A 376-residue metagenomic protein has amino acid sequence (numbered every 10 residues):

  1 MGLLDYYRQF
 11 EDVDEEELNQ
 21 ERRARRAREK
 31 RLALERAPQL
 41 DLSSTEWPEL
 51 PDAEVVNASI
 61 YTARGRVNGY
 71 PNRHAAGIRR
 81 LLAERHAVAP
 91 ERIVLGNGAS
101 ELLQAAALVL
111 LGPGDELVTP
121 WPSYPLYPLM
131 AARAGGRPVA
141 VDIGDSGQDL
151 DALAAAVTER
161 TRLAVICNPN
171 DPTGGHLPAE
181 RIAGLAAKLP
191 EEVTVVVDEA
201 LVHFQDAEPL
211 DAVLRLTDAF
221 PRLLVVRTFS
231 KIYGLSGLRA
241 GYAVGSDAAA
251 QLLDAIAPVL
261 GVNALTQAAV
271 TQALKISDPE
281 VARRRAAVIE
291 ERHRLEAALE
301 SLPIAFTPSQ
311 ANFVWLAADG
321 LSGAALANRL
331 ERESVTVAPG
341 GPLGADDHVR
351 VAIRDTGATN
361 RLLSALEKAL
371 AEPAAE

Functional and structural regions predicted by a protein language model:
G2-S100, A105: N-terminal small-domain helix-loop-helix segment of the aminotransferase-like
L42, A140-V141, L163-P169, V195-E199 (+1 more regions): Short beta-strands and strand-loop turn motifs
E91, V225, L302-A305, V335-G340: A short linear hydrophobic-aromatic micro-motif
V109-I166: PLP-dependent aminotransferase-like
A132, L150-E159, P172-V195, E199-L235: Active-site pre-lysine segment of PLP-dependent enzymes
R222-T307: PLP-dependent aminotransferase class I/II
V288-I289, E300-E333, V349: Conserved PLP-binding catalytic core of the aspartate aminotransferase-like
R329-E333, P342-E376: PLP-dependent enzyme catalytic core of the Aspartate aminotransferase-like
